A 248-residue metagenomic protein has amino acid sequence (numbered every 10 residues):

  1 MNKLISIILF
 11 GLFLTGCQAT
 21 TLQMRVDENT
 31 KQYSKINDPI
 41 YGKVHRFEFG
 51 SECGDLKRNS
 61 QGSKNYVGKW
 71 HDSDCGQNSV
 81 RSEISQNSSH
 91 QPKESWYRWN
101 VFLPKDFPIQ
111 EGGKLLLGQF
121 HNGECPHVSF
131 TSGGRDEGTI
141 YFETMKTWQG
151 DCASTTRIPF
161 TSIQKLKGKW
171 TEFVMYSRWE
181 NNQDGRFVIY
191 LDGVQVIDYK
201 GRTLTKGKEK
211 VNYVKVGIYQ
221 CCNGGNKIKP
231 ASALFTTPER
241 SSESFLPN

Functional and structural regions predicted by a protein language model:
M1-L4: Positively charged n-region of N-terminal signal peptides that target proteins for export
S6-T15: Bacterial N-terminal signal peptides
C17-N248: Low-complexity, Ser/Thr/Pro/Gly-rich disordered linker/stalk regions
